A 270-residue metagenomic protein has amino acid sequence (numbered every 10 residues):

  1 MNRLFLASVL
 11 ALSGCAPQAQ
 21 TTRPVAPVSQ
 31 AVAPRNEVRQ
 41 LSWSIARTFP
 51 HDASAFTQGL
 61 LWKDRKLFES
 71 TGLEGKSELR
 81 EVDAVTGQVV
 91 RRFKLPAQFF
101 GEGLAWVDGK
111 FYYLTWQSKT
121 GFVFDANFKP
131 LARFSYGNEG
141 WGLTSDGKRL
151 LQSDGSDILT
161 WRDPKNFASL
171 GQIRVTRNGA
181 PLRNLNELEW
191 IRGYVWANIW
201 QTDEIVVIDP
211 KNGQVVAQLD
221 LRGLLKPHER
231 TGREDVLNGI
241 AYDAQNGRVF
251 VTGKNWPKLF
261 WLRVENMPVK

Functional and structural regions predicted by a protein language model:
A16-Q18: Bacterial signal peptide processing site
A33-A53, A84-Q88: A short helix->beta-strand "capping" segment at the edge of beta-propeller domains
A46-E78, F93-A105: Beta-strand-rich domains and repeat architectures in extracellular enzymes and scaffolds, especially beta-propellers
T48-A53, F93-A97, A132-G137, R174-A180 (+2 more regions): Surface loop/turn motifs at the tips and blade-to-blade linkers of beta-strand repeat domains
T57, L185, G232-A241: Signature of short aromatic-glycine-proline-rich micro-motifs recurring in repeat-based ectodomains
D64-R65, D108-G109, G147-K148, R192-G193 (+1 more regions): Short coil/turn segments that connect the beta-strands within blades of beta-propeller domains
F68-L73, F111-S118, Q152-S156, A197-Q201 (+1 more regions): Conserved beta-strand positions in repeat-built beta-propeller and related beta-rich domains
D83-T86, D125-K129, P164-F167, P210-G213 (+1 more regions): Short loop/turn segments that connect beta-strands within beta-propeller blades
